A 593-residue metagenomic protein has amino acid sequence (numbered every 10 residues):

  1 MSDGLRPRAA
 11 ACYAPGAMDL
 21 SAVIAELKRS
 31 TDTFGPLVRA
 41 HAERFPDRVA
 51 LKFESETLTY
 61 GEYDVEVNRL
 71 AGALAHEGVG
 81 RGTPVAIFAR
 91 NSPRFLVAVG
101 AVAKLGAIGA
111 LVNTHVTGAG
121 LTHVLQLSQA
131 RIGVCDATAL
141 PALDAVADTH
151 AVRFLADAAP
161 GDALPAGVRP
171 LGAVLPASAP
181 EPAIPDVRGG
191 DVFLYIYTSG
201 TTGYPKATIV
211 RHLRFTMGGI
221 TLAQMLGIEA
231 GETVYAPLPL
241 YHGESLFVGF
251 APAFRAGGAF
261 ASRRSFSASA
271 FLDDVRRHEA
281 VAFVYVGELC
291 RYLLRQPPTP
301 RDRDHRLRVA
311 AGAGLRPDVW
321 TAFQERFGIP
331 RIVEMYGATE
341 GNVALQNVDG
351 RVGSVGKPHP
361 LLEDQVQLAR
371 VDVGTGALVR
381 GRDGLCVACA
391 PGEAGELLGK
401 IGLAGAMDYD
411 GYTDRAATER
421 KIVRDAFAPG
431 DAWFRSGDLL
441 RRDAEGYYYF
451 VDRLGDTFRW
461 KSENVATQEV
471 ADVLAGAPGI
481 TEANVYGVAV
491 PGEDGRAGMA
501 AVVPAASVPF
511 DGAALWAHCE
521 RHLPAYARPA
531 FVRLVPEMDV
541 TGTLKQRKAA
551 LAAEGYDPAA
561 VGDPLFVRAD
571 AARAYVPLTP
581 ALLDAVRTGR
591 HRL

Functional and structural regions predicted by a protein language model:
K28-S30, R39, D47-S92, L96-G100 (+4 more regions): Conserved AMP-binding/adenylate-forming core of the ANL superfamily
D47, A177-Y197, Y204, G227-T233: Conserved pre-ATP/AMP-binding loop-to-beta segment of ANL
T59-G61, F193-M217: Conserved AMP-binding A3 loop
D64-G72, T208-E229, P237, F247 (+1 more regions): Conserved structural elements of the adenylate-forming
V116, G133-C135, G337, G399 (+4 more regions): AMP-binding/adenylate-forming catalytic core of the ANL superfamily
G118-A119, Q126, D148-L164, R255-A259 (+2 more regions): Conserved adenylate-forming
T216-T233, Y241-V281: Conserved AMP-binding/adenylation subdomain of ANL enzymes
L523-Q546, D563-R592: AMP-binding/adenylate-forming catalytic domain of the ANL superfamily
